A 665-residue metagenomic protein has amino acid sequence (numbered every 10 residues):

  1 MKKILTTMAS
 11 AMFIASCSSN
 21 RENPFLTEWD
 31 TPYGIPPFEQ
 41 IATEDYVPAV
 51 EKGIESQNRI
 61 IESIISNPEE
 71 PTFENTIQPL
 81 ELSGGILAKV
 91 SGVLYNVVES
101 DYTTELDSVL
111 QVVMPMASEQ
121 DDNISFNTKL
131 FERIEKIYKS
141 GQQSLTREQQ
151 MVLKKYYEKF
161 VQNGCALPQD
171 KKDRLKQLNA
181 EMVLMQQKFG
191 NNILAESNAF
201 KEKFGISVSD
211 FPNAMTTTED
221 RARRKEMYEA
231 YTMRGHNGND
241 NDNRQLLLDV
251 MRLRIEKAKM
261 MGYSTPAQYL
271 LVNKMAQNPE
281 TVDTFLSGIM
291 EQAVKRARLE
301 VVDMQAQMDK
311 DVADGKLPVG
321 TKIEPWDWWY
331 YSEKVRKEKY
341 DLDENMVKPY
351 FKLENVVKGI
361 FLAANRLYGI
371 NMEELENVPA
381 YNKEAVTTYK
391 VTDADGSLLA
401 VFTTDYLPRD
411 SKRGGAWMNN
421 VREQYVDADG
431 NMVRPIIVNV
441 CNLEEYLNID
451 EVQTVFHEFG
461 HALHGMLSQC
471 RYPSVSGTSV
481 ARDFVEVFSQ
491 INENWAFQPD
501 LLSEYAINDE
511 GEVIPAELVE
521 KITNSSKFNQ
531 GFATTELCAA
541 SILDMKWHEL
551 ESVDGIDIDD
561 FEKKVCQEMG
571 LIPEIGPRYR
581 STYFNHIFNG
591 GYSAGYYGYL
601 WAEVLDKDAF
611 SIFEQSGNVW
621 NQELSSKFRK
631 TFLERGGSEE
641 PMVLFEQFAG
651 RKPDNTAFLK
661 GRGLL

Functional and structural regions predicted by a protein language model:
K2-S10: Sec-dependent signal peptide recognition, specifically the positively charged N-region followed immediately by
A15-S16: C-terminal motif of bacterial Sec signal peptides marking the signal peptidase cleavage site
N20-A42, K52, E338, N355 (+9 more regions): C-terminal, non-catalytic "cap/extension" segments appended to globular domains
R21-K203, F613: N-terminal helix-rich structural modules
D30-D45, V93-V113, K136-Q177, I206-R244 (+6 more regions): Short His/Asp/Glu-rich catalytic/ion-coordination signatures at enzyme active sites or charged loops
G85-N96, K154, E158, E229 (+3 more regions): Short, hydrophobic/amphipathic alpha-helical patches that form generic packing surfaces within helical domains
E148, V152, N191, S197-S209 (+10 more regions): Active-site-proximal, well-structured secondary-structure segments within enzyme catalytic domains
L443-V455: Short pre-active-site segment immediately N-terminal to the catalytic Zn-binding motif
